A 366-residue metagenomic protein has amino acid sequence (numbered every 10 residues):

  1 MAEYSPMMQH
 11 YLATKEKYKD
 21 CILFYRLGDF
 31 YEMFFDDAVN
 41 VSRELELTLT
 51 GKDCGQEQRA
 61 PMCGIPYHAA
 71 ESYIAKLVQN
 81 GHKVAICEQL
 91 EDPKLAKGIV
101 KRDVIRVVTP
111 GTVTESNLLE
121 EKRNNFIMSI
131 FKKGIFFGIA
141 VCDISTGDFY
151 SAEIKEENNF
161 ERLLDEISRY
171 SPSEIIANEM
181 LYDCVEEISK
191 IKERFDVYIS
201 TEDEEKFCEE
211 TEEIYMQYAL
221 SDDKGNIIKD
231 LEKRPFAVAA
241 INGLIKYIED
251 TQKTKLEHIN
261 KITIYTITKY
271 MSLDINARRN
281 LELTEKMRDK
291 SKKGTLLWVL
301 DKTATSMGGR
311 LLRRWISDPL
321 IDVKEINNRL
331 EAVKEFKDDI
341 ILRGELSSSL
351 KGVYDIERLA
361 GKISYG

Functional and structural regions predicted by a protein language model:
M1-E335, S348-G361: Charged catalytic and DNA/RNA-contacting regions of genome-maintenance and nucleic-acid-processing enzymes
P319, D339-L342: Amphipathic alpha-helical coiled-coil segments and their boundaries
K337-I340, A360-G366: Secondary-structure edge/capping motif, primarily at the C-terminal ends of alpha-helices and the immediately following
